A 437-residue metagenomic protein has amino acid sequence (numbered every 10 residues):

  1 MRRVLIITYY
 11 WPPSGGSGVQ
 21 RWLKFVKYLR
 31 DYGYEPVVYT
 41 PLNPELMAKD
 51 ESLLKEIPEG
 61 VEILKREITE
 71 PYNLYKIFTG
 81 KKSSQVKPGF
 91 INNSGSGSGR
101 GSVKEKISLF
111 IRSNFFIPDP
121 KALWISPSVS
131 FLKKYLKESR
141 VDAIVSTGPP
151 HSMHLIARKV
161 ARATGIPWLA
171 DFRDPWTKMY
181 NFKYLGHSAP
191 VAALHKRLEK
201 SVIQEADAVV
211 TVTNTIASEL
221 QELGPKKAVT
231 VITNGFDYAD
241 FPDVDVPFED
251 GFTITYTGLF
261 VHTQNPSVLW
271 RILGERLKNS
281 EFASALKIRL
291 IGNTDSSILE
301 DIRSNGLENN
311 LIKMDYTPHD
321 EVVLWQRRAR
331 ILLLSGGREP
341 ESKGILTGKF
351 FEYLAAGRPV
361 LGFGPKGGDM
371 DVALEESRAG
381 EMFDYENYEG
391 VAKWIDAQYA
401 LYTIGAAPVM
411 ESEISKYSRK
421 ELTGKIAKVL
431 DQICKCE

Functional and structural regions predicted by a protein language model:
M1-Y72, F78, A217, V229 (+2 more regions): N-terminal subdomain of nucleotide-sugar transferases
P71-I77, F236-G251: Acidic anion/phosphate-binding donor-loop and adjacent secondary structure in glycosyltransferase catalytic cores
K133, S152-L155, K159-A163, W176-T177 (+1 more regions): Membrane-proximal helix-turn-helix segments that form the acceptor-binding/catalytic region of lipid-linked
D207, N310-I312, Q326-K343: Acidic donor-binding loop of glycosyltransferase active sites
T215, I232-G235: Carbohydrate-associated surface elements
P247-Q264, W270-G274, L422: Conserved donor-binding/catalytic core segment of Leloir-type glycosyltransferases
S280, A285, L290-G292, S297-E321: Nucleotide-activated donor-binding/catalytic signature segment of Leloir-type glycosyltransferases, i.e., the conserved
E386-G390, T403-Q432: A charged, aromatic-enriched C-terminal amphipathic alpha-helix characteristic of glycosyltransferases across folds
